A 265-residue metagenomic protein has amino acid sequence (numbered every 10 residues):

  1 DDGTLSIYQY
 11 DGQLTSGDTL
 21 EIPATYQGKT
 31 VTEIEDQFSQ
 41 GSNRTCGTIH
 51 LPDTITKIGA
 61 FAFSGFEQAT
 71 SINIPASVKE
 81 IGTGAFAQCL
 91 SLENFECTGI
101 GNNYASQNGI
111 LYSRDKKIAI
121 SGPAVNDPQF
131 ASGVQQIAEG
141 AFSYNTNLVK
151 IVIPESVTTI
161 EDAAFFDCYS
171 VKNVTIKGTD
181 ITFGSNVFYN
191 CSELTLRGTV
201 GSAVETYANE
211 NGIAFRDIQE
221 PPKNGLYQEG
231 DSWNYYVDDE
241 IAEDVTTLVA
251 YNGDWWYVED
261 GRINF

Functional and structural regions predicted by a protein language model:
D1, Y104-V125, Q129, T175 (+1 more regions): Extracellular adhesion/carbohydrate-binding repeat motifs centered on closely spaced tryptophans
D1-Q13, E229: GGW-centered surface loops in extracellular recognition modules
D2-T4, T15-T32, R44-K57, F66-E80 (+7 more regions): Structural signature of tandem-repeat unit edges
Y10-Q13, Q37-S42: Acidic, Ser/Thr
D36, Q40, N73-I74, G84 (+7 more regions): A generic structural signal for ordered secondary structure
Q37, G59-A62, T83-A85, A138-A141 (+2 more regions): Consensus positions within tandem repeat domains that build extended binding/scaffold surfaces
A60, A87-L90, G253: Surface-exposed interfaces of beta-sheet-rich extracellular modules
E210-G212: Short, structured coil segments at secondary-structure junctions
